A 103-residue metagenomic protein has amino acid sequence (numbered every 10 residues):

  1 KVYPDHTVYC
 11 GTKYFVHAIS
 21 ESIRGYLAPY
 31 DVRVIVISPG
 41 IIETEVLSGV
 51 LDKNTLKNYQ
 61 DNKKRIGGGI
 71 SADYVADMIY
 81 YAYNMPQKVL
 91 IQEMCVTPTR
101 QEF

Functional and structural regions predicted by a protein language model:
K1-F15, E21, G25-A28, I41: Catalytic loop of short-chain dehydrogenase/reductase
I19-S20, M78: Hydrophobic positions on the long internal alpha-helix of Rossmann-like NAD(P)-dependent oxidoreductase domains
V36-I37, K57-E102: C-terminal helical subdomain
P39-G49: Short, flexible catalytic-loop segment of classical short-chain dehydrogenase/reductase
L47-K57: Short, flexible, mixed-charge acidic loops at enzyme active sites
